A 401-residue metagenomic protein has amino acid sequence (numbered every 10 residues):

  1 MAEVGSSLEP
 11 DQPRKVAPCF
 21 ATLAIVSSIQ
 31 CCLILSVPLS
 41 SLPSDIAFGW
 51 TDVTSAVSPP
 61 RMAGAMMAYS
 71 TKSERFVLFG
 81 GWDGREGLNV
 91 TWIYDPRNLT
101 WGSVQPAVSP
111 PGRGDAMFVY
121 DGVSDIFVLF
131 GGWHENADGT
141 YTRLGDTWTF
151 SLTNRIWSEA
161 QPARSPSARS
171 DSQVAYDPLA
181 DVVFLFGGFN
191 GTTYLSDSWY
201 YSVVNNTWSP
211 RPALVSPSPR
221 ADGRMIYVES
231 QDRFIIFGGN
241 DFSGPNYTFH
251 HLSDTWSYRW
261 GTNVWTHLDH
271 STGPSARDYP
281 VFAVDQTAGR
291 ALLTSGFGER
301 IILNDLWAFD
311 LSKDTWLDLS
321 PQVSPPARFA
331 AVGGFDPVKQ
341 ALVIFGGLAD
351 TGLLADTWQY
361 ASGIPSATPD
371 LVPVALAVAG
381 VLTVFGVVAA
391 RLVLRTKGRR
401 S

Functional and structural regions predicted by a protein language model:
M1-G49, I364-S401: Secretory targeting signatures
P38-A367: Kelch-like beta-propeller repeat domains
